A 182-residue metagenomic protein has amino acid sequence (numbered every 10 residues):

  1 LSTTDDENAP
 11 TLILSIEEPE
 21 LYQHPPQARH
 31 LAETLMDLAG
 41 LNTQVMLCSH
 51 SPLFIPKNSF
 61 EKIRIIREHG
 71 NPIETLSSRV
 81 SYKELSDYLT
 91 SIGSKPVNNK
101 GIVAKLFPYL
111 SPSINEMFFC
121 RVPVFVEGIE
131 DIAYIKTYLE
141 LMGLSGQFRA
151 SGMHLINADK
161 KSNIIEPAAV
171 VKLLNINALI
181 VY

Functional and structural regions predicted by a protein language model:
L1-P112: Switch/communication elements of ASCE P-loop NTPase nucleotide-binding domains
E61-Y182: RecA-like P-loop NTPase motor core
